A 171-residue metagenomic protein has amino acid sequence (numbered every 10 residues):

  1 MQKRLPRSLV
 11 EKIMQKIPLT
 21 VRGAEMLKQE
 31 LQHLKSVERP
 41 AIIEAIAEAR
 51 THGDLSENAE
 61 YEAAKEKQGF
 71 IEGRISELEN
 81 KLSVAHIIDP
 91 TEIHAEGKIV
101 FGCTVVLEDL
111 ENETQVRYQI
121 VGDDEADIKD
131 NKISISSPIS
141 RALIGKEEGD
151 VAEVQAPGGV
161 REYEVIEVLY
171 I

Functional and structural regions predicted by a protein language model:
M1-E72, S76: Helix-rich terminal scaffold detector
K28-E30, K65-Q68, K81, Q115 (+2 more regions): Generic alpha-helical hydrophobic packing signal
H33-S36, F70, N80, R141-E148: Short, intrinsically disordered, mixed-charge
R50-H52, V84-I87: Elongated periplasmic alpha-helical coiled-coil
E72-H86: Amphipathic alpha-helical coiled-coil segments
I88-L169: Non-DNA-binding regulatory cores of transcription-related proteins, predominantly C-terminal effector-binding
